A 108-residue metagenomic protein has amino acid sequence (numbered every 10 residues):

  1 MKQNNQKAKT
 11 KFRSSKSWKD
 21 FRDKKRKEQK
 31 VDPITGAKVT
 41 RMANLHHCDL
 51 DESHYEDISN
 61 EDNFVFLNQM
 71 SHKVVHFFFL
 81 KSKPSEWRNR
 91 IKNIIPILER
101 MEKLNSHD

Functional and structural regions predicted by a protein language model:
M1, A8, K24-K25, N44-H47 (+1 more regions): Alpha-helical context
M1-D20, G36-V39, P84-D108: A boundary/linker detector
N5, F21-K24, E52, I58-N63 (+2 more regions): Short linear motifs in intrinsically disordered/low-complexity regions
K16-N44, M70: Short cysteine-rich loop/turn motifs with clustered Cys
W18, K27, E52, F77-K81 (+1 more regions): Intrinsically disordered, low-complexity segments enriched in polar/charged small residues
I34-F66, V75-F79: Histidine-centered nuclease catalytic patch
E61-V75, P96-D108: Short Fe-S-cluster ligation motifs
